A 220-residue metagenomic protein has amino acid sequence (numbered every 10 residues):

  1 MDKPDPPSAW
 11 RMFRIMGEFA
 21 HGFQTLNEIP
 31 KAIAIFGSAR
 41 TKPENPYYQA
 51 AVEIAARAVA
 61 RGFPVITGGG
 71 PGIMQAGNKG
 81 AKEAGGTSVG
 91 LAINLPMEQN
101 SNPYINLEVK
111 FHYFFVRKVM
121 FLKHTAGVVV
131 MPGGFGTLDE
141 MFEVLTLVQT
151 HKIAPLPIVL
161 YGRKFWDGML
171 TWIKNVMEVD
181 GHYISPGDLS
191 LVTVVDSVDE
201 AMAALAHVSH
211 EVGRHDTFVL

Functional and structural regions predicted by a protein language model:
D2-L91: Glycine-rich beta-alpha loop segments
T25-E28, V59, A81-K82, Q99-P103 (+3 more regions): Solvent-exposed alpha-helices and their adjacent loops that cap or buttress functional pockets in soluble metabolic
K31-A34, P64, G86-G90, N106-E108 (+3 more regions): Structural motif
S38-T41, N94-P96, G133-T137: Short glycine-rich anion-binding loops that position phosphate/pyrophosphate groups of nucleotides and phosphorylated
Q49, G72-V130: Acidic/glycine-enriched connector segments
T87-P96, M131, L145-W172, I184-G187: Short, acidic/small-residue loops that bind anionic groups at enzyme active sites
H112-K164, S209-R214: Active-site/ligand-binding-proximal alpha/beta "capping" segment
L160-L220: C-terminal functional extensions of proteins
